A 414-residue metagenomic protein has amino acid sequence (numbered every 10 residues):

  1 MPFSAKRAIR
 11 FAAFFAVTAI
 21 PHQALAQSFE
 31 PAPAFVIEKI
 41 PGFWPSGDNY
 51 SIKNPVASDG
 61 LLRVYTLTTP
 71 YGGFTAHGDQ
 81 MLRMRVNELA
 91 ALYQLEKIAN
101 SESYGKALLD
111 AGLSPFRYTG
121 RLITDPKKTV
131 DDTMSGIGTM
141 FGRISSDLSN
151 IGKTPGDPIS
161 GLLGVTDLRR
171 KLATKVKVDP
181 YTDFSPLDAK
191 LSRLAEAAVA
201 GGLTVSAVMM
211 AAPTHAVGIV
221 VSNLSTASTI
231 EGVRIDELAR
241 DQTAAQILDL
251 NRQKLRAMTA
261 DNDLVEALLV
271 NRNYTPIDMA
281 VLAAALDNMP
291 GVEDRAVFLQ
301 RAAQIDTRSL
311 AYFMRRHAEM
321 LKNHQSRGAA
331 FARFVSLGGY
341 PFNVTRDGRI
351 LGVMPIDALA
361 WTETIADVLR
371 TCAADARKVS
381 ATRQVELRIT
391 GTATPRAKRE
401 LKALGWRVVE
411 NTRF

Functional and structural regions predicted by a protein language model:
P2-A12: Bacterial N-terminal signal peptides that target proteins for export
Q27-I151: Cationic, glycine-rich low-complexity segments
Y93-H215: Amphipathic interfacial helices
G138-P155, S222-E266: Membrane-engaging insertion elements
Q253-Y340: Acidic-basic catalytic patches of nuclease active cores, encompassing PD-(D/E)XK and other metal-cofactor nuclease
A318-V379, V385-L387: Conserved catalytic cores of phosphodiester-cleaving nucleases, focusing on short active-site segments
I389-F414: Domain-level recognition of nuclease-like catalytic cores that cleave nucleotide substrates
